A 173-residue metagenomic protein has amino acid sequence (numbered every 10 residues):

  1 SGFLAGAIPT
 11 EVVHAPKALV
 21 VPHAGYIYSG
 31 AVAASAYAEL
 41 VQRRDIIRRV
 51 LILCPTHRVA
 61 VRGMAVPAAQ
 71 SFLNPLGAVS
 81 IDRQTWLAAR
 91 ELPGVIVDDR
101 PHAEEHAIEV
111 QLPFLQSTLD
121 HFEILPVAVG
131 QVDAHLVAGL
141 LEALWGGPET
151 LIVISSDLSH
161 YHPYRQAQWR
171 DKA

Functional and structural regions predicted by a protein language model:
S1-A173: Active-site histidine-anchored catalytic micro-motif
